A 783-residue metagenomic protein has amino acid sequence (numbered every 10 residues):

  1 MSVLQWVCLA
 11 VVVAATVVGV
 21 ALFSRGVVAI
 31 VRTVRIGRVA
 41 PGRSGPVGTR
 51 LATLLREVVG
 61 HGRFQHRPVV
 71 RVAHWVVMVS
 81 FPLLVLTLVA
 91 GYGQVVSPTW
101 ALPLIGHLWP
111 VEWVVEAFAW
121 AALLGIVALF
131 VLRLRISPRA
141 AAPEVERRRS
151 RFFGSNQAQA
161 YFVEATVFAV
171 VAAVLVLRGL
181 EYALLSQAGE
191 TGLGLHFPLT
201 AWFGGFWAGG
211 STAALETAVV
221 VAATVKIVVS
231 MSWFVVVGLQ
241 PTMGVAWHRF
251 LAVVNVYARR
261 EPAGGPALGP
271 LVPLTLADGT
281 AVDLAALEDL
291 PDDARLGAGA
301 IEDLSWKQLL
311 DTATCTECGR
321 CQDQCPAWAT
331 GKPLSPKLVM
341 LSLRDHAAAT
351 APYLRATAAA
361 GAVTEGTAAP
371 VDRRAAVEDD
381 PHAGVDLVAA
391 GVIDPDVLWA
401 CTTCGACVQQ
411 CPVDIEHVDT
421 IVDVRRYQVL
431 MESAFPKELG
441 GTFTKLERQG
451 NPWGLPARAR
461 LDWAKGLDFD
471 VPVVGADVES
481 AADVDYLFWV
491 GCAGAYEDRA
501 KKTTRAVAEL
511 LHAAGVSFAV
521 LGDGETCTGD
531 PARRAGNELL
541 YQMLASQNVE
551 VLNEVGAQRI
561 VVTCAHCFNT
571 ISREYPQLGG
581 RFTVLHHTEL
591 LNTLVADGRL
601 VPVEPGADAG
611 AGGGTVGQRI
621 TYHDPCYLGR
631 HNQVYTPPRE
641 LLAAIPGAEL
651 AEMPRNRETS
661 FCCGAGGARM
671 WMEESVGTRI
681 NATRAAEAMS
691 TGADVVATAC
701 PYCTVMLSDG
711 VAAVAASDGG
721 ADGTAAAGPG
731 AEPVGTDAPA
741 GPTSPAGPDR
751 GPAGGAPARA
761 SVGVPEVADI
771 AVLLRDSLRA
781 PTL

Functional and structural regions predicted by a protein language model:
M1-D292, G297-A298, K337, L341 (+1 more regions): Membrane-embedded alpha-helical bundles of multi-pass integral membrane proteins
S2-R135, D303-T312, L334-M340, A347-G579 (+2 more regions): Iron-sulfur-cluster electron-transfer modules
A173, G179, G205-T212, E216-T217 (+3 more regions): Iron-sulfur cluster-binding electron-transfer modules in prokaryotic oxidoreductases
W233, T316-G319: Segments forming glycine/polar-rich beta-alpha architectures that bind adenosine-containing cofactors
W247-F250, A263-P266, P333-L334, T420 (+2 more regions): Acidic/polar loop patches that form or flank catalytic/metal-binding clefts of enzymes that bind anionic ligands
P270, L276-K307, D345-G391, T636-I645 (+3 more regions): Short, charged low-complexity linear segments at domain edges
C318-C321, C407, A665-G666: Cysteine-cluster motifs in flexible loop/terminal segments that predominantly coordinate metals
C325, C411, L707: Cysteine-centered loop/knuckle micro-motif
